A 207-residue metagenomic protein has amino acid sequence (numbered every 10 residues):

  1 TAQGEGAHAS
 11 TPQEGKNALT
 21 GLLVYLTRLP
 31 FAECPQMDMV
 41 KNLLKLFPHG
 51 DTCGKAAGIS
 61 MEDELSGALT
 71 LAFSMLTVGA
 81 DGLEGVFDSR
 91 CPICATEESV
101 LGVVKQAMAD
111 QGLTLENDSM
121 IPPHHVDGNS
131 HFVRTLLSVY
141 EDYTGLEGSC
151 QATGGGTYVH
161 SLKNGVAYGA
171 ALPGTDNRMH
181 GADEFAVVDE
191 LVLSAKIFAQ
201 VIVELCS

Functional and structural regions predicted by a protein language model:
T1-C94: Midchain, well-structured core segments that form catalytic/ion-binding scaffolds
E5-H8, P122, G174: A short, flexible beta-alpha/helix-coil linker loop
P12-G15, P35, S119-D127, V187: Short histidine-centered catalytic/ligand-binding loop motif
Q13-V24, A68, A95, S99 (+5 more regions): Conserved active-site and cofactor/substrate-binding residues in soluble primary-metabolism enzymes
T20-R28, S99-Q106, T135, I197-Q200: Long, highly charged amphipathic alpha-helices
L29-E33, Q106-L113, L205: A common structural junction motif
V78, L83-Q151, G155: Substrate-recognition/cap regions that form aromatic- and gly/pro-loop-enriched pockets for small-molecule ligands
G79, L137-Y140, T144-L205: Zn-dependent metallopeptidase/amidohydrolase metal-coordination segment
